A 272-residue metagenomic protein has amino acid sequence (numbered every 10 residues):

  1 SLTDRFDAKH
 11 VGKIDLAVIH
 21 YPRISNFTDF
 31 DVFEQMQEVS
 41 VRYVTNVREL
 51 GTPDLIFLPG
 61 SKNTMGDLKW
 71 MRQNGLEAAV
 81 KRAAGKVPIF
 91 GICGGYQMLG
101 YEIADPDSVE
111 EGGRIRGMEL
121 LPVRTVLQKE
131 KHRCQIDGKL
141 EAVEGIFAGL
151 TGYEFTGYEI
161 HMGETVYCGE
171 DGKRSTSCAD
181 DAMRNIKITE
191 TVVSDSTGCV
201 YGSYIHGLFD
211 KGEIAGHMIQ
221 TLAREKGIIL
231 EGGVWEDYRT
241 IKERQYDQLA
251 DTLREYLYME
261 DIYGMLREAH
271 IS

Functional and structural regions predicted by a protein language model:
S1-S40, V47-P53, R124-T125, K131-S272: C-terminal lobe/tail of nucleotide-utilizing enzymes
T45, G60: Generic anion/oxyanion-binding catalytic loop in active/binding sites
L55, S61-I146, T151-T156: Cysteine-nucleophile active-site neighborhood
